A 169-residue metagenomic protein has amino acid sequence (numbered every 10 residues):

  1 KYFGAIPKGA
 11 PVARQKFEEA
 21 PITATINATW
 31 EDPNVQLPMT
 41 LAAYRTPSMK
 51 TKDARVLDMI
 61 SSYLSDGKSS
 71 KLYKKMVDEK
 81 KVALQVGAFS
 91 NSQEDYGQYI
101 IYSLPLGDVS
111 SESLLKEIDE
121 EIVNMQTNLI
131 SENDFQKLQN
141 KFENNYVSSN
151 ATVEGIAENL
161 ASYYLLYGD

Functional and structural regions predicted by a protein language model:
K1, L37-S48, K74-D169: M16 family metallopeptidases and their MPP-like homologs
K1-S48: An aromatic/glycine/proline-enriched structural segment found at the starts of mature extracellular/organellar domains
A5-V12, S69, V147-T152: Secretory-pathway/luminal and periplasmic proteins that interact with or process carbohydrate-rich
P7, L64-K68, D119-T127: Short amphipathic alpha-helical signal-transduction/dimerization elements
E31, L57-S65, V123, F135 (+1 more regions): Short secondary-structure transition/capping segments
A42, K52-L64, K71-K74: Active/ligand-binding-proximal structured segments within catalytic/core domains that scaffold catalytic residues
K68-S69, K81: Short Ser/Thr-interspersed hydrophobic loop/turn segments at strand-loop and sheet-helix junctions that line or gate
